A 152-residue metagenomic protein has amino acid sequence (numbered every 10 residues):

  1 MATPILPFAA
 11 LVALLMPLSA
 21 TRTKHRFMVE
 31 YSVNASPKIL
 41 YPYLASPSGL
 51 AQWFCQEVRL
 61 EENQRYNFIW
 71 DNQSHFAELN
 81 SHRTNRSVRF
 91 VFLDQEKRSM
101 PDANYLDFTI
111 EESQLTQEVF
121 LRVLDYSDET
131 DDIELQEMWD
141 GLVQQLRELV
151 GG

Functional and structural regions predicted by a protein language model:
I5-R59: Hydrophobic ligand-binding cavity/cleft-lining segments
M28, Q73-A77, M100-D107: Short, surface-exposed coil-to-beta transition loops
E30-N34, N67-I69, E78, T109: Generic structural detector for well-ordered beta-strands
P37-K38, N80-R86, I110-F120: A short, structured loop/turn motif at beta-sheet edges
L40-Y41, L50, L79, F90 (+3 more regions): Hydrophobic pocket/interface hotspot
A51-E96: Glycine-rich portal/gate segments that line the openings of hydrophobic small-molecule binding cavities
Q95-E148, G152: Beta-strand/loop substructures that line and gate deep hydrophobic ligand-binding cavities in soluble
